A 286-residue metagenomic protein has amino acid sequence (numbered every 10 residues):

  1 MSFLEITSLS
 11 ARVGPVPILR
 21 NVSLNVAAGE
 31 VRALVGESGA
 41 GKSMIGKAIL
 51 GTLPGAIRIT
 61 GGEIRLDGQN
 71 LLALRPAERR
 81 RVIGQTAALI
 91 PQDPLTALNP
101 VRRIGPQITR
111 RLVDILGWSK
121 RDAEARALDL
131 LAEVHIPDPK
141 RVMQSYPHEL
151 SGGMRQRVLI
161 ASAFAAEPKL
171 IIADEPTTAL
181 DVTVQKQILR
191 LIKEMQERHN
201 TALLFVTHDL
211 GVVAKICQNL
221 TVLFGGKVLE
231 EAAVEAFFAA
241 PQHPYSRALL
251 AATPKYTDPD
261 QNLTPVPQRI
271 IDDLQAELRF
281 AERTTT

Functional and structural regions predicted by a protein language model:
R58-N70: Conserved ABC transporter NBD signature motif
N70, D122-R141, L250-A251: Conserved ABC ATPase "signature" region
P137-R141, E231-T286: Short catalytic/signature loops enriched in Gly
A165-K169: A short, proline-enriched helix->beta-strand linker immediately N-terminal to the Walker B motif in ABC-type P-loop
V213-K215: A short, surface-exposed alpha-helical micro-motif characterized by mixed small hydrophobic and charged/polar residues
